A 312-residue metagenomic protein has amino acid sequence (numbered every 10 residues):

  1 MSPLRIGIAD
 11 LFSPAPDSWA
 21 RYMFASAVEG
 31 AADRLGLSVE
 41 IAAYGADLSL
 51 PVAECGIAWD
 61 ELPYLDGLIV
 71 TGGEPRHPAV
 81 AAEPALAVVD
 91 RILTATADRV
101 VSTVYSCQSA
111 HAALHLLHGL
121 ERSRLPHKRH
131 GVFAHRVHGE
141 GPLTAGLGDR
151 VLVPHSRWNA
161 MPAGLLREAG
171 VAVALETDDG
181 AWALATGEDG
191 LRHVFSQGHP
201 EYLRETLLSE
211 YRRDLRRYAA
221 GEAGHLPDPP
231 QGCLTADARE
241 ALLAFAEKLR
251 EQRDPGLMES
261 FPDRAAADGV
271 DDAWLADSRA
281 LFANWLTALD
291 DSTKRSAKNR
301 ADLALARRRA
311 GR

Functional and structural regions predicted by a protein language model:
M1-G45, I57-Y64, I92, H130-V132 (+1 more regions): Amide-donor transfer/coupling interface in amidating biosynthetic enzymes
F12-S18, R76, S109-A112: Gly/Ser/Thr-rich loops at beta-strand to alpha-helix junctions that form or flank small-molecule/cofactor-binding
R21, A81-E83, H115-G119, L208-S209: Short amphipathic alpha-helical segments
A46-V104: Flexible gly/pro-rich beta->alpha loop and the following alpha-helix that scaffold active-site loops
H77-A79, H111-H115, P162-A163: Short, well-ordered, mixed-charge alpha-helical segments that flank or form enzyme active sites
A85-V137: Long, hydrophobic, well-ordered secondary-structure blocks that form the structural core and pocket-lining surfaces
